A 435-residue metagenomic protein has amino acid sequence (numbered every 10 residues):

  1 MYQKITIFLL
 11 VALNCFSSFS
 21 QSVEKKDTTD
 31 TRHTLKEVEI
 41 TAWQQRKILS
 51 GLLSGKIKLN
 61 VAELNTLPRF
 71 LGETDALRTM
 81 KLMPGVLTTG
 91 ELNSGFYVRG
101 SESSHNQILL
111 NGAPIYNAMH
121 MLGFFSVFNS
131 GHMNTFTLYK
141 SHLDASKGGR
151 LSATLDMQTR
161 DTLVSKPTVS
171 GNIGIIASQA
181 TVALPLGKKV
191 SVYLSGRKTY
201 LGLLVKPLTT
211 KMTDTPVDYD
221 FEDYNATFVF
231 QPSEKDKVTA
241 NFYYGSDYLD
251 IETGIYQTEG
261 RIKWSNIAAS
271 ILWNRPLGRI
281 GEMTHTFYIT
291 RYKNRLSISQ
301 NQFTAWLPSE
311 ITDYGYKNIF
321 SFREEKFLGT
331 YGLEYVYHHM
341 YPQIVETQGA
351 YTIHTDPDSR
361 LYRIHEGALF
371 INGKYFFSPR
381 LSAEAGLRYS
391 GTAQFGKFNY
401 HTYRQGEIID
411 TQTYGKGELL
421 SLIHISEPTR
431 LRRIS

Functional and structural regions predicted by a protein language model:
K25, G51-L143, R160: Periplasmic N-terminal accessory/gating domains of Gram-negative outer-membrane beta-barrel systems
S94, N134, L151-A153, P167-V169 (+6 more regions): Hydrophobic, lipid-facing positions within transmembrane beta-strands of outer-membrane proteins
Q107, T135-S146, S152-R160, P167-T215 (+3 more regions): Predominantly transmembrane beta-strands of Gram-negative outer membrane beta-barrel pores used for transport
K140-H142, T159-D161, I175-A177, K198-G202 (+5 more regions): Transmembrane beta-strands of outer-membrane beta-barrel pores
I173, L184, F230-P232, R275 (+6 more regions): Residue-level signature of outer-membrane beta-barrel architecture
K189-V192, G202, K235-V238, R279-M283 (+2 more regions): Repeated loop/turn-to-beta-strand initiation elements of outer-membrane beta-barrel proteins
V217-Y219, K235-M283, F287, R291-D313 (+2 more regions): Flexible loop and strand-edge segments within Gram-negative outer membrane beta-barrel domains
E334-L422, S426, R430: Signature of Gram-negative outer-membrane beta-barrel scaffolds
